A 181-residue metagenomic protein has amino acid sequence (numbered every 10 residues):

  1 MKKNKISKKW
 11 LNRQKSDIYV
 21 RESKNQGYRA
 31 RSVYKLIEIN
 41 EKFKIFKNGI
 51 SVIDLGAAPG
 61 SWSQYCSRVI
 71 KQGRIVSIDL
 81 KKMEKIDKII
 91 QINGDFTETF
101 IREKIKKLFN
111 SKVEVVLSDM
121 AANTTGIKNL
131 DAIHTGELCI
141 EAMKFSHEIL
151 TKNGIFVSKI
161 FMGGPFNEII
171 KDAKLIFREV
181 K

Functional and structural regions predicted by a protein language model:
M1-N48: Class I SAM-dependent methyltransferase Rossmann-like catalytic core, especially the SAM/SAH-binding loop
E41-K47, F109-N110, E148-I149: Glycine-rich helix-loop-beta junction characteristic of Rossmann-like nucleotide cofactor-binding loops
N48-A58: Conserved class I S-adenosyl-L-methionine
I50, G73, G154: Glycine-centered, small-residue-biased loops immediately flanking beta-strands in adenine/cofactor-binding cores
I53, I86-I89, I101, V116 (+1 more regions): C-terminal substrate-binding/active-site "lid" region of AdoMet-derived donor-dependent transferases
P59-K71: Conserved SAM-binding loop of SAM-dependent methyltransferases across substrates and taxa, primarily the Class I
R74-D79: Conserved SAM-binding motif I beta-strand of class I
L80-T125: S-adenosyl-L-methionine
